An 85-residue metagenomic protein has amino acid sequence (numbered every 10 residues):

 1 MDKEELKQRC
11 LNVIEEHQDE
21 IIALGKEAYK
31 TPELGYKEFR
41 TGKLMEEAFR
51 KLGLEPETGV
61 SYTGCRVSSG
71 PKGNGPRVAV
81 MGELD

Functional and structural regions predicted by a protein language model:
K3-D85: Acidic/His- and Gly-rich active-site-bordering loop/insert found across diverse amide/peptide-bond hydrolases
